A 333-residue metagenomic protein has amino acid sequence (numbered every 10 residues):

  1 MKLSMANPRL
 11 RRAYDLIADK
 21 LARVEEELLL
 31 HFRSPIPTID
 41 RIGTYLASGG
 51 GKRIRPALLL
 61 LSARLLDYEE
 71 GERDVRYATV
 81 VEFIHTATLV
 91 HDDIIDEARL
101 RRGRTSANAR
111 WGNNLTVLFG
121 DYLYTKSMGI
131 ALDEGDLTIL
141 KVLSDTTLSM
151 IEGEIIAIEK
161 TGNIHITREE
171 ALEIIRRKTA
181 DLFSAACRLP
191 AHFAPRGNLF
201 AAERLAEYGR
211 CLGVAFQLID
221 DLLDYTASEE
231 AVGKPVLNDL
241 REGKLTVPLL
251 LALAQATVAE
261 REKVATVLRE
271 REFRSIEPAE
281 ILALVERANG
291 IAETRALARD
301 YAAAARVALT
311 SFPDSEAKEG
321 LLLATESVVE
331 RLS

Functional and structural regions predicted by a protein language model:
M1-S333: All-alpha prenyltransferase/terpene-synthase fold signal
